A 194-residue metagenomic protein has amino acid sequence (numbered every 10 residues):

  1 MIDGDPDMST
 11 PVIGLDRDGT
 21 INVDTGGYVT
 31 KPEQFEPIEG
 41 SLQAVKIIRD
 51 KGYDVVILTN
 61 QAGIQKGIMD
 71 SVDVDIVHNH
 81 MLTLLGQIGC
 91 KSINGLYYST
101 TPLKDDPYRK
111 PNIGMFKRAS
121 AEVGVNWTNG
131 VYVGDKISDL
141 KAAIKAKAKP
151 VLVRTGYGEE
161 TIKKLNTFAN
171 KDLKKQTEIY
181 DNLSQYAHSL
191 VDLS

Functional and structural regions predicted by a protein language model:
M1-V56: Active-site neighborhood of HAD-like aspartate-dependent phosphohydrolases
I2-G4, M8, V72-G95, L103-Y132 (+1 more regions): Asp-based, Mg2+/Mn2+-dependent phosphohydrolase catalytic module
D16-D18, N60, D135, D139: Acidic active-site catalytic centers that drive phospho-/nucleotidyl reactions and related ester hydrolyses
T20, T59, T155: Ser/Thr-centric signal marking residues that sit in or immediately flank functional binding/regulatory motifs
I21-N22, Q65, L140: Catalytic P-loop NTPase motifs of RecA-like helicase/translocase cores
D24, G67, S189: Residues that scaffold the ATP/ADP-binding catalytic core of kinase and kinase-like folds
S41, V45-M81, S92-K104, A143: Substrate-recognition element of Asp-dependent hydrolases with the DxDx(T/V) motif
